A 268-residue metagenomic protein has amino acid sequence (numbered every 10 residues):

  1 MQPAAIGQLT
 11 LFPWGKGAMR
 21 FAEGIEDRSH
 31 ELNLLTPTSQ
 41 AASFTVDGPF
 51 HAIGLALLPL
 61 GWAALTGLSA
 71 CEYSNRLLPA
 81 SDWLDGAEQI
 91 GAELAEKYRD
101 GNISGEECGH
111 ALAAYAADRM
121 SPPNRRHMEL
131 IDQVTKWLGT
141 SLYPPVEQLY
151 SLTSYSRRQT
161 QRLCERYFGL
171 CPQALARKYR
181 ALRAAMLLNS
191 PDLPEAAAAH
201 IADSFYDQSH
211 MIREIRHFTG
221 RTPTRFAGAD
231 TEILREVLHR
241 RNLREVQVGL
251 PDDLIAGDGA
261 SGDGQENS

Functional and structural regions predicted by a protein language model:
M1-E147, L152-R157, L170-C171, L188-N189 (+2 more regions): Alpha-helical bundle regulatory/interaction domains
L163-P172, I215-P223: HTH DNA-binding helix-turn interface
L175-K178: CoA-thioester-processing core
